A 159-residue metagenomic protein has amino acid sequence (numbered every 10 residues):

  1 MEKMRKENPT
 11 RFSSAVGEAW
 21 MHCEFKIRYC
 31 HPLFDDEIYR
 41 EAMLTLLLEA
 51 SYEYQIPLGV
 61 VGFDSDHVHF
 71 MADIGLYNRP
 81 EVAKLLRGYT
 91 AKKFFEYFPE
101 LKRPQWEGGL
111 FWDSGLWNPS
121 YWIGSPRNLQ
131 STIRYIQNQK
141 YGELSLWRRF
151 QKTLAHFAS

Functional and structural regions predicted by a protein language model:
M1-S159: Basic nucleic-acid-binding interfaces
